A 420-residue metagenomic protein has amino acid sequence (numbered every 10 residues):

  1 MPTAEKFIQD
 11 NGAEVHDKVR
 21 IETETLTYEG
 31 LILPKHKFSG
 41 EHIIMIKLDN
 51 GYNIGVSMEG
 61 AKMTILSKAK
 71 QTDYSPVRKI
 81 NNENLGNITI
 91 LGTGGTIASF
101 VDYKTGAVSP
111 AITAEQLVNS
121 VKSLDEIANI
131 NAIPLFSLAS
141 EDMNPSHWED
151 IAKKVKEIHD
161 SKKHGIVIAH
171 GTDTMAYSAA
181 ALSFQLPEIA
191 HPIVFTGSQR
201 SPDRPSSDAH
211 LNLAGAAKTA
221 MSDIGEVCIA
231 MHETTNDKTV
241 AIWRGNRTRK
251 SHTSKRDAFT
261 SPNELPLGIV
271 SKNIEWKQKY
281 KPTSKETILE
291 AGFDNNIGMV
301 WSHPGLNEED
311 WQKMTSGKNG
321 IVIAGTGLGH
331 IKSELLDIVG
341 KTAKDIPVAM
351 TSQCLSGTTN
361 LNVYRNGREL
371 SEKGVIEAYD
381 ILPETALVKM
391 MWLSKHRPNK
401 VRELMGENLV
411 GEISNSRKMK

Functional and structural regions predicted by a protein language model:
M1-E83: Conserved RNA-binding domains used in RNP assembly and mRNA/RNA metabolism
F7, N53, K62-I158: ATP/NTP phosphate-donor binding region
L91-G92, D102, T113-A114, N119-L124 (+2 more regions): Accessory alpha-helical/coil subdomains and C-terminal extensions that flank or cap enzyme catalytic cores
K104-T113, A180-V194, A209-G215, T219 (+2 more regions): A glycine- and small-aliphatic-rich helix-loop capping segment at beta-alpha/alpha-beta transitions that lines
A132, S356, N360-P398: Interaction/scaffold regions that mediate signaling and macromolecular assembly across diverse proteins
I168-I193, I331-V339: Short Gly/Thr/Asp-enriched flexible loops that form oxyanion-binding sites at enzyme active sites
Q199-S271: Internal gly/pro-rich beta-alpha loop/helix module that stabilizes soluble enzyme cofactors or their anionic handles
V322, T326-L361: CN hydrolase (nitrilase-like) catalytic-core segments centered on the catalytic cysteine and neighboring Lys/Glu
